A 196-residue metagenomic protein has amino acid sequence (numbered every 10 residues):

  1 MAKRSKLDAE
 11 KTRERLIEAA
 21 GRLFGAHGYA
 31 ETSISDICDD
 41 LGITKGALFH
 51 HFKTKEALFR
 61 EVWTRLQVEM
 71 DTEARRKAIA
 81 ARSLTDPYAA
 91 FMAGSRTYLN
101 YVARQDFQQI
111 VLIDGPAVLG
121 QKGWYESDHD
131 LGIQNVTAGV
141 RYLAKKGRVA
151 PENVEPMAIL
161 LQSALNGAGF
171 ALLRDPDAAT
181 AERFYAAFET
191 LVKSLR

Functional and structural regions predicted by a protein language model:
M1-H27, E31-I43, A57-R60: Basic, helix-initiating cap at the start of DNA-binding domains
G42-F52: Short hydrophobic/aromatic patch on the recognition helix
F52, I113-L119: Short helix-capping/turn signature of helix-turn-helix
R60-E69: Alpha-helical DNA-contacting segments of helix-turn-helix folds
E61, R75-R104, M157-L161: Hydrophobic alpha-helical connector segments
V68-R75, N100-Y101, F107, L112 (+4 more regions): Amphipathic alpha-helical packing segments from all-alpha helical-bundle domains
K77-R82, Q109-L112, L172-D175: Secondary-structure edge/capping motif, primarily at the C-terminal ends of alpha-helices and the immediately following
N100-R104, T137-A138, Y142, A158-A179 (+1 more regions): Amphipathic C-terminal alpha-helical segment
